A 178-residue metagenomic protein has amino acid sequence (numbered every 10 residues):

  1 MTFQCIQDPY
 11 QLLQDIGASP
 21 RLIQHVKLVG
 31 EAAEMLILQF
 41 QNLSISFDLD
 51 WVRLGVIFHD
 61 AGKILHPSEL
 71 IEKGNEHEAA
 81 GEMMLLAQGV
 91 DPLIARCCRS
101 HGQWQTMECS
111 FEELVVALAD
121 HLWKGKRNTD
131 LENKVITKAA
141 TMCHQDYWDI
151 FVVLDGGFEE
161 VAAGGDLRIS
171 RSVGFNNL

Functional and structural regions predicted by a protein language model:
M1-F3, V26: Conserved N-terminal diphosphate/IPP-binding helix and adjacent helical/loop segment of trans-prenyltransferase domains
Q4-S19: Generic N-terminal amphipathic, Lys/Arg-enriched alpha-helix
Q14-D15, N42-T141: Divalent metal-dependent catalytic cores for phosphoryl transfer on phosphate-bearing substrates
G17, R21-Q41: A positional/architectural concept
I23, K27-G30, L49-R53, E82 (+2 more regions): Short, well-structured alpha-helical segments
Y147-L178: Charged phosphate-binding loop/patch that engages nucleotide di/tri-phosphates or the phosphate backbone of nucleic
